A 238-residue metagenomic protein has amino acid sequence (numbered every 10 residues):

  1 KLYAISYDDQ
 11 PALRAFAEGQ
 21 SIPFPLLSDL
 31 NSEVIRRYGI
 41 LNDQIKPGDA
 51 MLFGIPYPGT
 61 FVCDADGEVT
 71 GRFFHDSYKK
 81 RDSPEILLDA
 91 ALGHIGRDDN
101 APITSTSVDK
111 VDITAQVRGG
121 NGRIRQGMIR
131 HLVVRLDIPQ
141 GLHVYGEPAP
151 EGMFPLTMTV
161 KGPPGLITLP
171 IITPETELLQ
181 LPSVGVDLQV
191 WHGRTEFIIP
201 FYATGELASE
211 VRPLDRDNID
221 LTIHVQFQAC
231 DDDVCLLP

Functional and structural regions predicted by a protein language model:
K1-D99: Chalcogenol-based redox active-site neighborhoods
L88-P238: Extracellular/lumen-exposed scaffold segments
